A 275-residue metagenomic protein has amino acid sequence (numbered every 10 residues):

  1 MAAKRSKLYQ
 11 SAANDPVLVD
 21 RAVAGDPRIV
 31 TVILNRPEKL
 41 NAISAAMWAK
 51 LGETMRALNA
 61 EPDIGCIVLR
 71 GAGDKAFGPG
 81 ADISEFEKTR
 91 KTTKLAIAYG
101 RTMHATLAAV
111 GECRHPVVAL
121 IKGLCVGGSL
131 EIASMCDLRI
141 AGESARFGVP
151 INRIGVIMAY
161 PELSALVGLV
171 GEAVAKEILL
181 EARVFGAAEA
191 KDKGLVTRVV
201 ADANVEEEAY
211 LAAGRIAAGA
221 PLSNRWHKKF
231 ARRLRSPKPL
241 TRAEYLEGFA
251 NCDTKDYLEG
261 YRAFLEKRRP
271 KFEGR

Functional and structural regions predicted by a protein language model:
A2-R70: Conserved CoA-thioester-binding segment of acyl-CoA-metabolizing enzymes
K7, P16, D63, G71-T106 (+1 more regions): Glycine- (often His-adjacent) and acidic-residue-rich active-site loop that binds/positions the CoA thioester
R36-P37, T92, G219-A220, T254 (+1 more regions): Short loop-to-helix capping motifs
G80, I97-G100, H104, G127 (+3 more regions): Glycine-rich phosphate-binding loop at the start of an alpha helix
T106-E112, L120, V126-L179, K193 (+2 more regions): CoA-thioester-processing core
L138, E177, E181-R183, E189 (+2 more regions): Well-ordered beta-strand positions
I140-A145, V196-R242, F249, F272-R275: C-terminal long alpha-helix characteristic of the crotonase
